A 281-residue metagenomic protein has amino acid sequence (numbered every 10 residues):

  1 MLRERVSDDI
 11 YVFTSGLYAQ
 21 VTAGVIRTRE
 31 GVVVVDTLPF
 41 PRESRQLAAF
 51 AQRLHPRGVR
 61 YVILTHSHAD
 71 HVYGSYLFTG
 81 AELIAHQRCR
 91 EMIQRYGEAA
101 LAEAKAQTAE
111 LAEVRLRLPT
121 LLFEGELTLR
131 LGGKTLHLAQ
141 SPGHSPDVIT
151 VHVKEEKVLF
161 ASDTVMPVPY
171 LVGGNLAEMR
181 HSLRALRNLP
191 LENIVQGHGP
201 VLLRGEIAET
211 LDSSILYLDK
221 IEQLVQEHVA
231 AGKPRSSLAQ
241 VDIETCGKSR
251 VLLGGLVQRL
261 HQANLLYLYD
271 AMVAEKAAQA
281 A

Functional and structural regions predicted by a protein language model:
R3-A49, T150-D163: Conserved beta-strand hairpin/beta-sheet module of binuclear metal-dependent hydrolase folds, prominently
D9, I26, D36, A51 (+9 more regions): Divalent metal-coordination and catalytic microenvironments
Q20, F40-R42, S67-Y73, R90-I93 (+3 more regions): Active-site environment of divalent metal-dependent phosphoester hydrolases
V35-T37, V59-H68, I84-H86, Q140-P142 (+2 more regions): Active-site neighborhood of phospho(di)ester-bond hydrolases with catalytic His/Asp-centered motifs
E43-R45, A49-T128: Active-site HxH/HxHxD metal-binding segment of metal-dependent hydrolases
A85, R180-S237: Divalent-metal (often Zn2+) His-rich catalytic cores of metallo-beta-lactamase-fold enzymes
L122-V153: Core dinuclear metal-dependent hydrolase active-site scaffold
V229-A281: C-terminal regulatory/interaction regions
